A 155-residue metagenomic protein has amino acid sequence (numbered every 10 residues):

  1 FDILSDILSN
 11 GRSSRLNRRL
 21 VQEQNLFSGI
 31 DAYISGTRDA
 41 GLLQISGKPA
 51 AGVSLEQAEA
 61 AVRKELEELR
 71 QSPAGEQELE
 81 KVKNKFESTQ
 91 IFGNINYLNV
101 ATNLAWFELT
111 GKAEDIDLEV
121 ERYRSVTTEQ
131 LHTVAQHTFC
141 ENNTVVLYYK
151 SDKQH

Functional and structural regions predicted by a protein language model:
F1-S13: His/Glu-based metal-binding/catalytic segments typifying zinc-dependent metallopeptidases
R18-S125, N142-S151: M16 family metallopeptidases and their MPP-like homologs
E129-Q136: Low-complexity, intrinsically disordered Gly/Pro/Thr-rich segments
T138-C140: C-terminal accessory nucleic-acid interaction domains of nucleic acid-metabolism proteins
